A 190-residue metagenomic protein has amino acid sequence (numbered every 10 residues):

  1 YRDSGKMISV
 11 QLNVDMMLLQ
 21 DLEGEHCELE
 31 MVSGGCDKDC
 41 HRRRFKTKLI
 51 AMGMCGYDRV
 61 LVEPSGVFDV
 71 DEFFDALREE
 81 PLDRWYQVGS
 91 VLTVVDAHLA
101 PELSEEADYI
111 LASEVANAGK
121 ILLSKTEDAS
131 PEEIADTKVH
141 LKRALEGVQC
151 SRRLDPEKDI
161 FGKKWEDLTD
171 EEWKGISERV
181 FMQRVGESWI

Functional and structural regions predicted by a protein language model:
Y1-S104: Nucleotide-state-sensitive switch-loop elements of NTP-binding domains
D3-G5, L61, Y86-V95, V115-T126 (+1 more regions): Conserved beta-strand/loop subsegment of P-loop NTPase cores
V10, L99, D128-A129, K158: Surface-exposed, flexible loop/turn segments at secondary-structure boundaries
G53-C55, V115-A116, I190: Flexible, charged surface loops at secondary-structure boundaries
R78-Y86, L111-S113, K138-L145: A short alpha->loop->secondary-structure connector
L99-A107, P131, K138: Non-catalytic interfacial helical region
E105-N117: Flexible active-site lid/hinge loop adjacent to a nucleotide/diphosphate and Mg2+-phosphate binding pocket
A129-I190: C-terminal accessory "lid"/substrate-recognition subdomains
